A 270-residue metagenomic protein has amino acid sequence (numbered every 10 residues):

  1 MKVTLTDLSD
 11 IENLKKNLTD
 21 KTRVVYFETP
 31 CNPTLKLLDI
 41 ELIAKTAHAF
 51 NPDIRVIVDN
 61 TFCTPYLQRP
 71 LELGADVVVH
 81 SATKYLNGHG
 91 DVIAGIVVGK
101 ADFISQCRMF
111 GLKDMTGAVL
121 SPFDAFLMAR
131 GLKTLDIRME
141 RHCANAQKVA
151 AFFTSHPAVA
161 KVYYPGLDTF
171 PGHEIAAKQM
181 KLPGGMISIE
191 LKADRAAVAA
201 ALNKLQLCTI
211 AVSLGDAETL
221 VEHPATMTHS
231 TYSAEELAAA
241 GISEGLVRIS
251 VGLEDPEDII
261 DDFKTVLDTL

Functional and structural regions predicted by a protein language model:
M1-A158, Y163, T169, E174: Conserved PLP-enzyme active-site core in the AAT-like
V3, E12, K16, D20-R23 (+2 more regions): PLP-dependent enzyme catalytic core of the Aspartate aminotransferase-like
Q106-C107, A197-A201, I259-F263: Hydrophobic side chains in well-ordered alpha-helices
M115-T116, L205-S213, V266-L270: A common structural junction motif
K148-T154, T209-I210, E257-D258: Short amphipathic alpha-helical segments with coiled-coil-like heptad repeat character
K161-V247, V251: Conserved C-terminal alpha-helix-loop-beta "cap" of PLP-dependent enzymes that closes/shapes the active-site mouth
